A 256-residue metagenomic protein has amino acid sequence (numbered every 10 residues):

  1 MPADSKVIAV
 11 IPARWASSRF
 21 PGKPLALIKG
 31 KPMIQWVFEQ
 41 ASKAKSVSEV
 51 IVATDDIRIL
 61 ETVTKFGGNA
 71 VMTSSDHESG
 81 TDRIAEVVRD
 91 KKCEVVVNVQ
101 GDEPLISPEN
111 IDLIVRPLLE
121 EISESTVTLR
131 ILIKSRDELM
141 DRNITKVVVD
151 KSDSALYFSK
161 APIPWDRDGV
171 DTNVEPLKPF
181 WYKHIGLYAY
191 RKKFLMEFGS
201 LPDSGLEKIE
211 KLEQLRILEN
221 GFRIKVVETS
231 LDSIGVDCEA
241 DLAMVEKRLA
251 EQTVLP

Functional and structural regions predicted by a protein language model:
P2, T172-P256: Conserved alpha/beta core of the MobA/IspD/sugar-nucleotide pyrophosphorylase nucleotidyltransferase superfamily
A3-A53: N-terminal glycine-rich phosphate-binding loop and ensuing alpha1 helix
I8, I51, E103, K146 (+3 more regions): A residue-level structural signature of the nucleotidyltransferase/glycosyltransferase Rossmann-like core
A9, V50-V52, V96, T126-V127 (+2 more regions): Hydrophobic/aromatic residues located in beta-strands of well-ordered beta-sheets within soluble catalytic
V47, C93, I122-E124, F222: Short, high-confidence coil segments that cap the C-terminus of an alpha-helix and link into the following beta-strand
I51, I57-R116: Short phosphate-binding loop-to-helix
T54-D55, I106, Y190, D237: A conserved hydrophobic position in a structured secondary element of the catalytic/binding core that shapes
P108-L201: Conserved core of the sugar-phosphate nucleotidyltransferase
